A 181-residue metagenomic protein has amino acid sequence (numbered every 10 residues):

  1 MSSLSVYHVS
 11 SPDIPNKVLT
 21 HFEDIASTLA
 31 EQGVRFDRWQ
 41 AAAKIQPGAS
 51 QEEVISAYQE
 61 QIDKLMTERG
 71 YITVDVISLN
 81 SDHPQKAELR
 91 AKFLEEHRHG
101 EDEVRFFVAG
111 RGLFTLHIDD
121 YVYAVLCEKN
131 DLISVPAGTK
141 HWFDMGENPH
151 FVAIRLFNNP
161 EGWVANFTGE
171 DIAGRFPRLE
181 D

Functional and structural regions predicted by a protein language model:
M1-Y71: N-terminal leader/capping segments at the start of a protein or of a new domain
H8, R38, D75-S78, R155: Structural signal for conserved beta-strand scaffold positions within catalytic alpha/beta enzyme cores
D75-G100: Conserved short histidine dyad/triad with adjacent acidic residue
K86, F114-L116, Y123: Short, solvent-exposed loop/turn segments at secondary-structure junctions
R98-I118: Short, conserved beta-strand element in jelly-roll/cupin
C127-E147: Conserved metal-binding segment of the jelly-roll/cupin
D144-D181: Double-stranded beta-helix
